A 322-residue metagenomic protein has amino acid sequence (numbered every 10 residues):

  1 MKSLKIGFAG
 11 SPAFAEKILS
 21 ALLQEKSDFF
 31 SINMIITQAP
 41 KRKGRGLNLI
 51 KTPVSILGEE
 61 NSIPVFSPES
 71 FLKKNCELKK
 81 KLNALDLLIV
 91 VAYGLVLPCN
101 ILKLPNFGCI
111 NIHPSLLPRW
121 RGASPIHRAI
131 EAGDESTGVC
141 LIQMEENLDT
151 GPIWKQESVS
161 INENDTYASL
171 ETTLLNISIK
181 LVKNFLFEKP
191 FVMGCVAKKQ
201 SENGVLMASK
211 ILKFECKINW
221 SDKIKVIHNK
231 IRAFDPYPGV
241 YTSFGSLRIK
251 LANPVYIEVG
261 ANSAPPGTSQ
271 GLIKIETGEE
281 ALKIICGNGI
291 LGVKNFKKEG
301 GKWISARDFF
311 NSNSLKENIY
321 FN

Functional and structural regions predicted by a protein language model:
M1-P238, L291-G292, K298, F310-N311 (+1 more regions): One-carbon transfer enzymes
N219-N322: An anion-binding loop in the catalytic cleft
